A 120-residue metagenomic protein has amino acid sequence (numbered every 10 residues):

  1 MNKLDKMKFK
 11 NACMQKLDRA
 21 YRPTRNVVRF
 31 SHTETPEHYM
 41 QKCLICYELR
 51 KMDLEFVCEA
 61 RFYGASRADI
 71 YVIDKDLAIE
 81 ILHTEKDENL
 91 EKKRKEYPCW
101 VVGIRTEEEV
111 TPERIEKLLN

Functional and structural regions predicted by a protein language model:
M1-L44: Interdomain/boundary linker segments immediately adjacent to catalytic/signaling cores
K6, D18, P36, D53 (+2 more regions): Generic intrinsically disordered, low-complexity segments enriched for polar/acidic and small residues
L17-Y21, L49, L119: Generic secondary-structure transition motif, activating predominantly at the C-termini of alpha-helices
R22-E34, L44-E85: Active-site metal-binding core of divalent-cation-utilizing nuclease and nuclease-like domains
M40-Y47, D53, I73, A78-N120: Catalytic cores of nucleic-acid endonucleases
